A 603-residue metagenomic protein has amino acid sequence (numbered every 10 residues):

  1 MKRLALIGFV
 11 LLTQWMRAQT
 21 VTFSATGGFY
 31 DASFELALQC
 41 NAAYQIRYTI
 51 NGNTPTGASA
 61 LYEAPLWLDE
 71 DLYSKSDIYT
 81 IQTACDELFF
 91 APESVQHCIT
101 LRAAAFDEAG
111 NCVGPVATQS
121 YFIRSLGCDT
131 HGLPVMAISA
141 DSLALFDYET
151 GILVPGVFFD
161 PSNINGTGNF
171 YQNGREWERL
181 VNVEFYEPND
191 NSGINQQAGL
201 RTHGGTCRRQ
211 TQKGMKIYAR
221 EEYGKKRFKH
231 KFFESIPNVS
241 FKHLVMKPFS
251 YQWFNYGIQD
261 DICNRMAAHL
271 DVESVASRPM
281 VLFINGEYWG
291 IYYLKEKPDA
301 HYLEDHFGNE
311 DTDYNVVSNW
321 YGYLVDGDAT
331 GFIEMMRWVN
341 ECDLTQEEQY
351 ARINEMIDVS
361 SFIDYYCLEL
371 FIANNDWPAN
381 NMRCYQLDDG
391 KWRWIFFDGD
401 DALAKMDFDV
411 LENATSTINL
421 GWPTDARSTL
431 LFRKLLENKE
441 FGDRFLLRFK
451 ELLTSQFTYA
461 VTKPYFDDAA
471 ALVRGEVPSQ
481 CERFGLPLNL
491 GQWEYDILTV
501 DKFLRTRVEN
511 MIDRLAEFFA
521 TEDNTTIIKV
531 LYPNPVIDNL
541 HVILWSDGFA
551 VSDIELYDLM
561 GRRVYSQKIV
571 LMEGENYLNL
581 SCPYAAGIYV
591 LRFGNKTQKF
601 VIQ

Functional and structural regions predicted by a protein language model:
L4-I7, L12, T525-Y532, V536-Q603: C-terminal outer-membrane/trafficking sorting elements
R17-L180, F185-E187, I194-Q196, D513 (+1 more regions): Short, compositionally stereotyped local motifs that mark structural "simplifiers"
Q19-S24, N524-V530: Proline-enriched interdomain boundary motifs that mark the N-terminal boundary and often initiate the first structured
T49-N51, A58-A60, D77-Y79, P115-A117 (+10 more regions): Short, solvent-exposed loop/turn and secondary-structure capping segments
N111, N191, E287, G390-K391 (+2 more regions): Residue-level signal for well-ordered, solvent-exposed loop/turn and beta-edge residues enriched in charged/polar side
V113-T118, Q196, V275-A276, A379 (+1 more regions): Extracellular and select intracellular beta-sandwich modules with Ser/Thr-enriched, small-residue motifs on
G132-M136, L143-N163, F170-N173, T206 (+8 more regions): Middle-to-C-terminal accessory/interaction subdomains
I138, V157-G327: Conserved ATP-binding subdomain of kinase catalytic cores across diverse folds
